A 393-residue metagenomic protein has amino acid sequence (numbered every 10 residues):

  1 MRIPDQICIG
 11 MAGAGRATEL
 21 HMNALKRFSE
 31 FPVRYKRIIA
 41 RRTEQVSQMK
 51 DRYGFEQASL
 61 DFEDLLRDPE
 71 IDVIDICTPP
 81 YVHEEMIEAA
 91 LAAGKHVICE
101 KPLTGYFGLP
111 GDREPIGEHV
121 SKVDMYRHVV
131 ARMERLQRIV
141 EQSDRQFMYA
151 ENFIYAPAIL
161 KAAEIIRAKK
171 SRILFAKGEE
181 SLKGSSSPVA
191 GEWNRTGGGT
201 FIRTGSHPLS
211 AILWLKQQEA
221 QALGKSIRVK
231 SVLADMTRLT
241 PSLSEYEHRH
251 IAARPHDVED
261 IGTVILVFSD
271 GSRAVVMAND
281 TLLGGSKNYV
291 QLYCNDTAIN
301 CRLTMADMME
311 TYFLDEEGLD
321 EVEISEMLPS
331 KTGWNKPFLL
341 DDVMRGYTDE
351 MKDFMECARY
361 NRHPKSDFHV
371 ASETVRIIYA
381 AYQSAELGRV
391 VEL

Functional and structural regions predicted by a protein language model:
M1-I3, V73-D75, E118, Q142-Q146 (+2 more regions): C-terminal helix-rich "cap/oligomerization" subdomain common to oxidoreductases
M1-Y53: N-terminal Rossmann-like dinucleotide-binding module
V73, E84-E151: Beta-strand-loop-alpha-helix segment that lines the small-molecule cofactor/substrate pocket of alpha/beta enzymes
C77-Y81: N-terminal glycine-rich "phosphate-gripper" loop used for MgATP/nucleotide binding and carboxylate activation
Q137-Q146, L160-I173: Basic phosphate/pyrophosphate-binding loop/patch that engages nucleotide-derived ligands
N152, L239-P255, V290-H369: C-terminal glycine/acidic-rich active-site capping loop/insertion
S187-R273, A278-G285, H369: Rossmann-like dinucleotide-binding domain that binds NAD(P)(H)
